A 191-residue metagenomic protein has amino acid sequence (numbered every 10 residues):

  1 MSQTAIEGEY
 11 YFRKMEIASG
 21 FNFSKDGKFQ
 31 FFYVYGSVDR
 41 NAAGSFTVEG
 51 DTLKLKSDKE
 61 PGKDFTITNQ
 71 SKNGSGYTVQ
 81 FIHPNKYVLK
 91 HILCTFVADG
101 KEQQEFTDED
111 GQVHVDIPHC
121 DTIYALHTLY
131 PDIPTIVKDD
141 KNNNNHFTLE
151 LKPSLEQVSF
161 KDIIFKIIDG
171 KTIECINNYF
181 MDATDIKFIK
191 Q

Functional and structural regions predicted by a protein language model:
M1-Q191: Lipid interaction determinants
